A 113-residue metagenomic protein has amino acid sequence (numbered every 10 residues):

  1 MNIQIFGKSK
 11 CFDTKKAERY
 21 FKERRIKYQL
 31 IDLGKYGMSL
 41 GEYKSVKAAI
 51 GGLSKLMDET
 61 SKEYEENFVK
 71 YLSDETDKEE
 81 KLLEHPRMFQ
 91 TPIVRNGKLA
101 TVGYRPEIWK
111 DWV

Functional and structural regions predicted by a protein language model:
M1-Y20, Y28-L33: Local sequence-structure signature of Cys/Sec-based thiol-disulfide redox active-site neighborhoods
Y20-K27, E42, A48: N-terminal non-globular leader segments, chiefly Sec-dependent signal peptides
I26-Q29, K62: Short, solvent-exposed secondary-structure junction/capping segments
L33-V113: Thiol/selenol-based redox catalytic cores and closely related redox-interacting motifs
